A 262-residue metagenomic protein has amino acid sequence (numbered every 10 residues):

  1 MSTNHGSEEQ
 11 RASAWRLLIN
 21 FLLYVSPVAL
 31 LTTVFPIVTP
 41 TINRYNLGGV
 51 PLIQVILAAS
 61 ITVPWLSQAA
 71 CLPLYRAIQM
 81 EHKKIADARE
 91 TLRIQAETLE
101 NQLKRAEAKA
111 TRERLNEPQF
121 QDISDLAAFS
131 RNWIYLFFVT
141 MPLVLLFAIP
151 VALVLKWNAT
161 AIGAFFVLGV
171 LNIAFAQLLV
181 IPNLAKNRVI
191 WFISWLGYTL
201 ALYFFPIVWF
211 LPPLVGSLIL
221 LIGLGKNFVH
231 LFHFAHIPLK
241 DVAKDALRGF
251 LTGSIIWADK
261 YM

Functional and structural regions predicted by a protein language model:
T3-L66, K109, L247-K260: Signature of the first transmembrane helix
R11-P27, S60, Q68-A152: Membrane-water interface segments that mark the loop-to-transmembrane alpha-helix transition
V50-I53, I123-Y135, A161-I162, N187-W191: Membrane-interfacial loop-to-transmembrane alpha-helix junctions, especially the N-terminal start
A59-S60, T160-A164, A243-D245: Short alpha-helical transmembrane interface motifs in multi-pass membrane proteins
W65-R76, L218-N227: Membrane-water interface of transmembrane alpha-helices
Y75-R76, A176-L179, D259-K260: Interfacial helix-capping/hinge residues at the ends of transmembrane alpha-helices
L136-H230: Hydrophobic transmembrane helix module of multi-pass membrane transport proteins
W209-V229, H233-M262: Transmembrane helical elements of multi-pass membrane transporters/channels
